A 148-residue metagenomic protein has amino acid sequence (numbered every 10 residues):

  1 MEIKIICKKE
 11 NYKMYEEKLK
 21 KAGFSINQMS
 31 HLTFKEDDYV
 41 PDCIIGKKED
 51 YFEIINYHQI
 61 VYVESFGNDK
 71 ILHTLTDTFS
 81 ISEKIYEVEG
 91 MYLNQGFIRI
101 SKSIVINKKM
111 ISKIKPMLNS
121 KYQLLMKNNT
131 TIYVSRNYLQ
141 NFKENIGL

Functional and structural regions predicted by a protein language model:
M1-D37: N-terminal regulatory/sensing modules of transcriptional regulators
E16-L19, M126, F142: Generic alpha-helical secondary structure signal
K18, A22, V88-M91, Q95 (+1 more regions): Conserved short hydrophobic interaction patches
S30-K127, Y133: Conserved binding/recognition cores within well-folded domains
N137, N141-E144, L148: Charged phosphate-binding loop/patch that engages nucleotide di/tri-phosphates or the phosphate backbone of nucleic
